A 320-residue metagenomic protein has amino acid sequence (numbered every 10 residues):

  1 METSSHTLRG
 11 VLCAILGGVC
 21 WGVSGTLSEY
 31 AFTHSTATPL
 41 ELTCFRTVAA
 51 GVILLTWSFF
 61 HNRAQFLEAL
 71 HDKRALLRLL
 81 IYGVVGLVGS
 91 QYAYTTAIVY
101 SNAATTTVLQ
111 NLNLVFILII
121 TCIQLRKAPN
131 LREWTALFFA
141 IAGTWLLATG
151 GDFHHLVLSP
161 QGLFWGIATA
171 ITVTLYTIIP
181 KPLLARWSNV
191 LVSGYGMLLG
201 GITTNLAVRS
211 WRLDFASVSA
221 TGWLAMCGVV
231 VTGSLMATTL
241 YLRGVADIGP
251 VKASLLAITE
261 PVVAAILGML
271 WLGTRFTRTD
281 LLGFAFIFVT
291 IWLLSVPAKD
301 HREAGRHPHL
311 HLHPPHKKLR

Functional and structural regions predicted by a protein language model:
M1-C44, A50, L54, H155-P182 (+1 more regions): Glycine-/small-residue-enriched transmembrane alpha-helix faces in small-molecule transporters and effluxers
H6-V11, S35-C44, A69-A75, W134 (+3 more regions): Juxtamembrane helix-entry segments on the extracytoplasmic side of multipass membrane proteins
V11-A14, D72-L79, P129-I141, L163 (+1 more regions): Cytoplasmic-side transmembrane-helix entry/capping segments in multi-pass membrane proteins
G18, F45, L87, Q91 (+3 more regions): Helix-helix packing/entry segments at the starts of transmembrane helices
C20, H61-T105, Q110, L146 (+1 more regions): Specific transmembrane alpha-helical segments of multi-pass solute transporters/efflux pumps, especially DMT/EamA
A31, L42, R46, A97 (+8 more regions): Hydrophobic/aromatic residues within transmembrane alpha-helices of multi-pass small-molecule transporters
S35-G89, F116, I120, I171-I179 (+3 more regions): Transmembrane alpha-helices of multi-pass small-molecule transport proteins
L54, S58, I120, P129-G151 (+4 more regions): Hydrophobic transmembrane alpha-helices of multi-pass small-molecule transport proteins
